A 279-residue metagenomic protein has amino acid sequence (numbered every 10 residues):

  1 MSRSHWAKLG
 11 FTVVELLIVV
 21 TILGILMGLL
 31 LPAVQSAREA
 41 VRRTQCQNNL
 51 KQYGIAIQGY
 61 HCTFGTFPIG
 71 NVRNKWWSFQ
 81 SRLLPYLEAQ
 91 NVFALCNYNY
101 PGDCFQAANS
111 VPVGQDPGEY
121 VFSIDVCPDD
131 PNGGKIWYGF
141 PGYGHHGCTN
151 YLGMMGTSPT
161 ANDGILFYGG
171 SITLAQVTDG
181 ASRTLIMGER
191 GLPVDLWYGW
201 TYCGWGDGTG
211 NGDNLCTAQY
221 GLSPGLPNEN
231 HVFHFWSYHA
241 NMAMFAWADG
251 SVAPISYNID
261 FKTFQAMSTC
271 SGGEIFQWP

Functional and structural regions predicted by a protein language model:
M1-V13, H61: N-terminal leader/signal peptides at the extreme start of proteins
K8-R42: N-terminal single-pass transmembrane signal-anchor helix
I25, L29, A40-P279: Surface-exposed loop/linker segments characteristic of extracytoplasmic
